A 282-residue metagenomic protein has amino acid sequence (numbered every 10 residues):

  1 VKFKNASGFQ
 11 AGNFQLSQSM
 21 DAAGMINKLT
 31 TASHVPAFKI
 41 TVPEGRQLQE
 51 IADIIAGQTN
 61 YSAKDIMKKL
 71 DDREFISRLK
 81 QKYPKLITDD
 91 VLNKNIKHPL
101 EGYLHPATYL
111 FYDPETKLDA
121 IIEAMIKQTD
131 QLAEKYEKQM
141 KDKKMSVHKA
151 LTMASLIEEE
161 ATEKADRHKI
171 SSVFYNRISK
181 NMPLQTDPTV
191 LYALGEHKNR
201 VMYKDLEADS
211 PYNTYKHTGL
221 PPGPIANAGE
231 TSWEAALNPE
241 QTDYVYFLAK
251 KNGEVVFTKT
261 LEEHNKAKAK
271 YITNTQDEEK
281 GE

Functional and structural regions predicted by a protein language model:
V1, L70-I76: Short, glycine/proline-biased beta-turn/loop segments that scaffold the active-site neighborhood
V1-K28, N95: Extracytoplasmic/periplasmic/luminal assembly and interaction segments in envelope/secretory/respiratory proteins
N5-Q15, H34-P36, L104-H105, Y244-E254: Surface-exposed aromatic
G12, D53-G57, K64: Surface-exposed, secretory/extracytoplasmic low-complexity segments enriched in Ser/Thr/Asn/Gly/Pro
Q18-A37, P43-Q58: Membrane-embedded segments
K28, I54, K69, A124 (+1 more regions): Generic alpha-helical secondary-structure signal
T41, T59-Y61, F75-E282: Bacterial extracytoplasmic/cell-wall-associated proteins, especially those involved in peptidoglycan
Y61-D71: Extended intrinsically disordered, low-complexity coil regions enriched in Ser, Thr, Gly, Ala and often Pro
